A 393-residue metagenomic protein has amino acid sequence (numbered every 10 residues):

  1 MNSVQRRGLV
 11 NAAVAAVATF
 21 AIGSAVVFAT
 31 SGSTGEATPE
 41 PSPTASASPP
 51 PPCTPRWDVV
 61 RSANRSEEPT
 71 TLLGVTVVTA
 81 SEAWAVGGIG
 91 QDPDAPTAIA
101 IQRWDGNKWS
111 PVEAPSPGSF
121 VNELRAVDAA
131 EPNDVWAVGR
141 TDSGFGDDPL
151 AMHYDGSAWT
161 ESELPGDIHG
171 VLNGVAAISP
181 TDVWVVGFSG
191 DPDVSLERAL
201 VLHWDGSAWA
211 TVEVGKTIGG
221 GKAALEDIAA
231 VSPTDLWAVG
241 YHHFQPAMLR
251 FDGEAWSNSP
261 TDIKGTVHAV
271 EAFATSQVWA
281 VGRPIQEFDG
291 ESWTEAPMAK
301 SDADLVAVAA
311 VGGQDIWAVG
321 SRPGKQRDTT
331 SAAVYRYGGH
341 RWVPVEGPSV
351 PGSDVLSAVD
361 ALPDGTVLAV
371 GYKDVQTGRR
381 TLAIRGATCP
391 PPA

Functional and structural regions predicted by a protein language model:
N2-G32, T44: Secretory targeting and sorting signals
G23-A393: Residue-level hotspots at or immediately adjacent to binding/recognition sites across diverse folds
